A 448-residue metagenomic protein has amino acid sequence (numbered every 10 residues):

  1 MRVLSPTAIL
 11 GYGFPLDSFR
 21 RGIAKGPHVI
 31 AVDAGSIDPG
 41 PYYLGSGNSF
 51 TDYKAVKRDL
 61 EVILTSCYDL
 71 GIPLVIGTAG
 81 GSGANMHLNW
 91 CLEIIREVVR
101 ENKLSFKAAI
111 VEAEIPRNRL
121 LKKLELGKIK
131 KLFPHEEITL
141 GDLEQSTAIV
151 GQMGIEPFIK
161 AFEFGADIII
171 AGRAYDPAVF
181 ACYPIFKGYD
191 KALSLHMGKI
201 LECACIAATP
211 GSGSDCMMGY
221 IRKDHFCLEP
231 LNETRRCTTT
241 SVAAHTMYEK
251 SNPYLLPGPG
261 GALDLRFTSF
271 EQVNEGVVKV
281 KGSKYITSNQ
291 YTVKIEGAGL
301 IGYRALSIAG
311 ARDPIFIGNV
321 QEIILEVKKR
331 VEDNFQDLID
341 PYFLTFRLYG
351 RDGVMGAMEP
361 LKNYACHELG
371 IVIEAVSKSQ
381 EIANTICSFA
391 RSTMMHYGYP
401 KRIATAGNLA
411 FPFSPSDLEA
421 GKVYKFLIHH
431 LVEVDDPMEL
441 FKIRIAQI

Functional and structural regions predicted by a protein language model:
M1-A24: N-terminal amphipathic/basic leader segments beginning at the initiator methionine
M1-P6, A31, P73, V179-R351: Small-residue-enriched flexible segments
I9-G11, S36-D38, A79-N89, R173-V179 (+1 more regions): Gly/Ser/Thr-rich loops at beta-strand to alpha-helix junctions that form or flank small-molecule/cofactor-binding
F14-D17, P41-G45, M86-L92, N118-K130 (+7 more regions): Short acidic, glycine/serine/threonine-rich loops at helix termini
K25-Y42, T65: N-terminal glycine-rich anion-binding loops that anchor highly charged ligand groups
S49, I72-G83, I168-I169, G370-S377: Short glycine-rich or small-residue beta-strand-to-loop segments that form or flank ligand, phosphate, metal/Fe-S
I115-A171: An acidic, phosphate/nucleotide-engaging active-site surface
Y291-I448: C-terminal non-catalytic interaction/assembly regions of soluble proteins
